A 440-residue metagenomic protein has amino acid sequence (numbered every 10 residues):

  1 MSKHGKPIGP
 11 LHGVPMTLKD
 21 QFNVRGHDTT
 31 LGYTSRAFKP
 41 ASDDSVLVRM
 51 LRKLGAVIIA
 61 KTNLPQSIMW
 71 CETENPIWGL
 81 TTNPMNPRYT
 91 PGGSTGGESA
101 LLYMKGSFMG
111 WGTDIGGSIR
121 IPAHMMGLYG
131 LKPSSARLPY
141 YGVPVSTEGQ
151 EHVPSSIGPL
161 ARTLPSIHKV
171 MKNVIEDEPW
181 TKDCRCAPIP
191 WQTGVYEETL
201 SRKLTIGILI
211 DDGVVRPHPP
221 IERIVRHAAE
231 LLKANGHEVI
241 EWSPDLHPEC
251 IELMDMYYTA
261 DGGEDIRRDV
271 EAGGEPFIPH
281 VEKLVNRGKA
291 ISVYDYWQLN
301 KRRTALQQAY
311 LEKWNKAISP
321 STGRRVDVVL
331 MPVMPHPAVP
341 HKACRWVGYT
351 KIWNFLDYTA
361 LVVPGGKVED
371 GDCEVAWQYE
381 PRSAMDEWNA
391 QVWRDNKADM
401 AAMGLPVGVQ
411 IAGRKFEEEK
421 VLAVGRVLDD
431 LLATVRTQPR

Functional and structural regions predicted by a protein language model:
M1-K6, N173-F355, G365-M403, F416-K420 (+1 more regions): Amidase signature
M1-P40, I68-W70, T437-R440: Short, well-ordered alpha-helical
K6, K39-P40, R88-G92, R120 (+4 more regions): Short Gly/Pro-enriched turn/cap motifs at secondary-structure boundaries
G13, K19, L51, G79 (+2 more regions): Conserved hydrophobic/aromatic pocket- or pore-lining residues that grip, position, or stack substrates in active sites
H27-L31, A60, E148-E151, G207-I210 (+1 more regions): Short beta-strands and strand-loop turn motifs
S35-K39, S155-R162, R287-I291, Q410-G413: Short, well-ordered beta-strand elements within core beta-sheets of diverse protein domains
D44-S45, R49-V174, T359-P364, G408: Short glycine/serine-rich loop segments
R49, H168, W297-N300, L422: Generic structural signal for individual residues within well-ordered alpha-helical segments across diverse proteins
